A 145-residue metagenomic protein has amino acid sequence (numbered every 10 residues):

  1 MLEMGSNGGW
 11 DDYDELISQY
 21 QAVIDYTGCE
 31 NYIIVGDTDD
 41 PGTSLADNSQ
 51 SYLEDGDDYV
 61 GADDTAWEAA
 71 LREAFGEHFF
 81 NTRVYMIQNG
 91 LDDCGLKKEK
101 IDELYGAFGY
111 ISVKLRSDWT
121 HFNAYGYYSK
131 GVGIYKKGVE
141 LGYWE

Functional and structural regions predicted by a protein language model:
M1-E145: Alpha-helical cap/lid subdomain in secreted, periplasmic, or secretory-pathway luminal O-acyl-processing enzymes
